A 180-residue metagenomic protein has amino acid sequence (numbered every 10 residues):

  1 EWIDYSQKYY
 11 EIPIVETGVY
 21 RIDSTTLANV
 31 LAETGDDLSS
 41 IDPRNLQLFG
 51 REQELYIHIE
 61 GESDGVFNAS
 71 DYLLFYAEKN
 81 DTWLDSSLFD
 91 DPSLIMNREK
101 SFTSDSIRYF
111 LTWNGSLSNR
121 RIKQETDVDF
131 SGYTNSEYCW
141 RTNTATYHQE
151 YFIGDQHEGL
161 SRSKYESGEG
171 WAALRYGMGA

Functional and structural regions predicted by a protein language model:
E1-V19, A32-A180: Structured catalytic cores of large enzymes
Y20, S24-N29: N-terminal extracellular ligand-recognition/capping segment immediately after the signal peptide
